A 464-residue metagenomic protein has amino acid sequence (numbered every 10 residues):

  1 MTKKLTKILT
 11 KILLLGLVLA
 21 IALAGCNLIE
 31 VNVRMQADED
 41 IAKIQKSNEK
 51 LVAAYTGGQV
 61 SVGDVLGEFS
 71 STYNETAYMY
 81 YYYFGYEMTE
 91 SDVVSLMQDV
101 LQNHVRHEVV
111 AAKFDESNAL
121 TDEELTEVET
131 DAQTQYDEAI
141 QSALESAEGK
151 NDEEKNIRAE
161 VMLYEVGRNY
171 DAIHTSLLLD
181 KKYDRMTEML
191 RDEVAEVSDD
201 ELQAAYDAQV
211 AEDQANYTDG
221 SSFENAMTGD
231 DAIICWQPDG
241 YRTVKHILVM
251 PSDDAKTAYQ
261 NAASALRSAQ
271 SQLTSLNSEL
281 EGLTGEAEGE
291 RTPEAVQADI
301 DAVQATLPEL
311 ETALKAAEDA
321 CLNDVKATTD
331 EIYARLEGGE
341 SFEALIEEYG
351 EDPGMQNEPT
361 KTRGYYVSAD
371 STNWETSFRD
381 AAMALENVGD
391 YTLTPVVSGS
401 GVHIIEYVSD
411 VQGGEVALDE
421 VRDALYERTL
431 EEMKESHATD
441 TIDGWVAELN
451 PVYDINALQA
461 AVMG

Functional and structural regions predicted by a protein language model:
M1-Q98, Q102, N225-R242, M250-D253 (+2 more regions): Short, low-structural-confidence N-terminal segments
K50-T56, F84-V100, V110-L120, M162-Y164 (+10 more regions): Second-shell loop/turn segments in exported
T72, T76, H107-V110, A132-A143 (+5 more regions): Non-transmembrane amphipathic alpha-helical segments
E87-N118, T130, T134, E138 (+3 more regions): Solvent-exposed, amphipathic alpha-helical "stalk/arm" or coiled-coil-like segments used as scaffolds
D122-L125, L179, D192-D200, K256-A258 (+6 more regions): Solvent-exposed, non-transmembrane alpha-helical starts
T134-S146, D213-Y217, D352-T360: Secretory-pathway/luminal and periplasmic proteins that interact with or process carbohydrate-rich
E153-D180, D184-T187, D199-Q203, D207-G282 (+6 more regions): Proteostasis/folding factors centered on peptidyl-prolyl cis-trans isomerases
G338-A344: Loop/turn elements at helix/coil->beta-strand transitions in domains of secreted/extracellular proteins
